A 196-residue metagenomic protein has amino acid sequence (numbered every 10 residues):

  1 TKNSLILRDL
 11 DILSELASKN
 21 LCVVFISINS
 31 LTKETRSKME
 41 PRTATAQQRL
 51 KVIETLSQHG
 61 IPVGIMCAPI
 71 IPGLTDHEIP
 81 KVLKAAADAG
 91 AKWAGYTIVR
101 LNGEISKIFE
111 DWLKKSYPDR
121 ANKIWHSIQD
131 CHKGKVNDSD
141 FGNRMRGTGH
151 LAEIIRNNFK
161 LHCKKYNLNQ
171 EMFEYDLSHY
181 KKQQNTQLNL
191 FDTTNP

Functional and structural regions predicted by a protein language model:
T1-L7, I71-P80: Active-site glycine- and acidic-residue-rich loops that bind and position anionic ligands or nucleotide-like cofactors
T1-V52, P62-M66, W93-T97: Core AdoMet radical
R8-E15, Q48-K51, T55, K81-A85 (+2 more regions): Alpha-helical scaffolding segments of alpha/beta enzyme cores, especially the outer helices of TIM-barrel or partial
S30-T32, I71, R100-G103: Feature marks short, surface-exposed loop/turn motifs that line or immediately flank catalytic pockets and channel
E40-Q48, L74, S116-D119, H150: Alpha-helix N-cap and loop-to-helix initiation/capping positions
S57, I61, C67-A68, L74-E78: A long, hydrophobic alpha-helical segment
Q58-P62, A87-G90: Arginine/glycine-rich "motif VI" loop of SF2 helicases in the C-terminal RecA-like domain
H77-P196: Auxiliary Fe-S-binding modules of radical SAM enzymes
